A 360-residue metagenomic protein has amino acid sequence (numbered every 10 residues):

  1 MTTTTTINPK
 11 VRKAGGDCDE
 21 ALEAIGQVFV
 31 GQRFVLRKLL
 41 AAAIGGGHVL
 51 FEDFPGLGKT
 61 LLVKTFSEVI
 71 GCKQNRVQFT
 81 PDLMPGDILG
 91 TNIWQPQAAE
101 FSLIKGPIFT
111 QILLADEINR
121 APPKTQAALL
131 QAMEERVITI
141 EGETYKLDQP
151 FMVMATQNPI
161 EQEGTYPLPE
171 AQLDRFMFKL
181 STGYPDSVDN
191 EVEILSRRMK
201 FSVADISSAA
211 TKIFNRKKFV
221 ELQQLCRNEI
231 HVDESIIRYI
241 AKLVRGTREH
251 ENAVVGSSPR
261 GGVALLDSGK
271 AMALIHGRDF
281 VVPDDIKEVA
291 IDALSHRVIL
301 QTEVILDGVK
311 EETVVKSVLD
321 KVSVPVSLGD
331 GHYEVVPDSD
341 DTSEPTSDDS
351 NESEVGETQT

Functional and structural regions predicted by a protein language model:
T2-I7, V11-R12, R227, E249-T360: C-terminal engagement/docking regions of AAA+ P-loop ATPases
R12-F54: Pre-Walker A (pre-P-loop) alpha-helix and adjacent loop at the N terminus of AAA/AAA+ ATPase modules, a conserved
R37-A41, W94-L114: Conserved alpha-helical scaffold flanking the Walker A/P-loop in AAA+ ATPase domains
A43-T80: Walker A/P-loop
D53, D116-E117, A128: Walker B catalytic acidic pair
F54, I88, T156: P-loop (Walker A) phosphate-binding loop of NTP-binding proteins
V69-Q97: AAA+/P-loop NTPase substrate/partner-engagement loops
Q95-E100, A121, T125, M133-F214 (+2 more regions): Canonical AAA+ ATPase core
